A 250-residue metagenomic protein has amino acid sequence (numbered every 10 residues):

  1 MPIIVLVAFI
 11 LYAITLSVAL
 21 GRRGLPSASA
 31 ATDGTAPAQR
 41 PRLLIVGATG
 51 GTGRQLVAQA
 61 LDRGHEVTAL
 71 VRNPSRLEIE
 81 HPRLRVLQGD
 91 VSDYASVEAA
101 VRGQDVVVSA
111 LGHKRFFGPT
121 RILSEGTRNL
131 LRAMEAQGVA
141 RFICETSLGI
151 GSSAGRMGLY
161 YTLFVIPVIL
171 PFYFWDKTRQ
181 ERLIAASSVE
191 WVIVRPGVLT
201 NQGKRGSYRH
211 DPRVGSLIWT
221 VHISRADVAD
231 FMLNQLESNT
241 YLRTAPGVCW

Functional and structural regions predicted by a protein language model:
M1-P41: Non-catalytic terminal and boundary segments that flank Rossmann-like NAD(P)-dependent oxidoreductase
L43-L44, S75-N129, A133-A136, L236-T240: NAD(P)H-binding glycine-rich loop region in Rossmannoid oxidoreductase-like domains and their noncatalytic homologs
L43-R63: N-terminal Rossmann NAD(P)H-binding glycine-rich loop of SDR-like oxidoreductase domains
L44, E66-T68, P74, R128-F172 (+2 more regions): Conserved Rossmann-fold NAD(P)-dependent oxidoreductase catalytic core, especially the SDR/UDP-sugar
F116, L148-A154, L199-Q202: Conserved catalytic-site region of short-chain dehydrogenase/reductase
L123-G126, D176, V194, I223-L233 (+1 more regions): Substrate-positioning beta->alpha
S152-A154, G203-R209, Q235-T244: Glycine/proline-rich active-site loop of Rossmann-fold NAD(P)-dependent oxidoreductases
E181-Q202: Conserved beta-loop-beta element that borders a ligand/cofactor-binding pocket
